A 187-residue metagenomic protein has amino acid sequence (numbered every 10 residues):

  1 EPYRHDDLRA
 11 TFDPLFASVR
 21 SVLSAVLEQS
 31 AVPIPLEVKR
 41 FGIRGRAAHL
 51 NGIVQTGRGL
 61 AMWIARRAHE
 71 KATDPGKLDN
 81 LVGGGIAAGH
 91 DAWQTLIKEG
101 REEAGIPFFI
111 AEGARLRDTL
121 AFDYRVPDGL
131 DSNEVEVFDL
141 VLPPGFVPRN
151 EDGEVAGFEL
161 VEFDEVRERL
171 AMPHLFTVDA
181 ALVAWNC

Functional and structural regions predicted by a protein language model:
E1-K77, G84-V155, F163-L175, V183-C187: N-terminal leader/linker segments that precede catalytic domains of diphosphate-processing enzymes
L160: Short aromatic/basic micro-patch
